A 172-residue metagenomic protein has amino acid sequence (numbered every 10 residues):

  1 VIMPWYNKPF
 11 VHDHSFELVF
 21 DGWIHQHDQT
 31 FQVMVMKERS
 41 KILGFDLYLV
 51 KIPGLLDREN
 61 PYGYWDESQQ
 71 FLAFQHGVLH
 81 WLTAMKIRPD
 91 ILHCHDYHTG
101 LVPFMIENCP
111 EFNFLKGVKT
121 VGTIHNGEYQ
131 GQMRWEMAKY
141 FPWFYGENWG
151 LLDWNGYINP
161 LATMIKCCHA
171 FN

Functional and structural regions predicted by a protein language model:
V1-N172: Catalytic cores of nucleotide-sugar-dependent glycosyltransferases that transfer UDP/GDP/TDP-activated
